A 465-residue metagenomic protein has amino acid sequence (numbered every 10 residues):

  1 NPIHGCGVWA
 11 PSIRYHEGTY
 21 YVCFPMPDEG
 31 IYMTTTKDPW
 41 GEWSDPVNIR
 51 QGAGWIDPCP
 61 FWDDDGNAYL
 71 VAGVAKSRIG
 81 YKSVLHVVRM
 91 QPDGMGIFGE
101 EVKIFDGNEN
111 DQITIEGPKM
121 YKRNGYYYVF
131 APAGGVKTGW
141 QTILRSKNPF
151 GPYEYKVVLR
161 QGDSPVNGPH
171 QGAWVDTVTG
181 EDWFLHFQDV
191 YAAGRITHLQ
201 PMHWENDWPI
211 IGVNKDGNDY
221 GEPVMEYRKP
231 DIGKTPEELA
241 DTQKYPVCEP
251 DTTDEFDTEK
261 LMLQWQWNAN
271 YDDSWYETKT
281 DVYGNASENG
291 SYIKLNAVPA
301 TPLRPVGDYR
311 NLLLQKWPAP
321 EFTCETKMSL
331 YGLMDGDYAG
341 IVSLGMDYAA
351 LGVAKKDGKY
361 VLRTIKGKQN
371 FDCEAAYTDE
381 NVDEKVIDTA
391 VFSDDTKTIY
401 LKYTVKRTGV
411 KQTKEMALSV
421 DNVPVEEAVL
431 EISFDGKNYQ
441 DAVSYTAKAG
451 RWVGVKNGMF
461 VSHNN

Functional and structural regions predicted by a protein language model:
N1-N465: Carbohydrate-active catalytic/glycan-binding domains of CAZyme proteins, especially the secreted or lumenal ectodomains
